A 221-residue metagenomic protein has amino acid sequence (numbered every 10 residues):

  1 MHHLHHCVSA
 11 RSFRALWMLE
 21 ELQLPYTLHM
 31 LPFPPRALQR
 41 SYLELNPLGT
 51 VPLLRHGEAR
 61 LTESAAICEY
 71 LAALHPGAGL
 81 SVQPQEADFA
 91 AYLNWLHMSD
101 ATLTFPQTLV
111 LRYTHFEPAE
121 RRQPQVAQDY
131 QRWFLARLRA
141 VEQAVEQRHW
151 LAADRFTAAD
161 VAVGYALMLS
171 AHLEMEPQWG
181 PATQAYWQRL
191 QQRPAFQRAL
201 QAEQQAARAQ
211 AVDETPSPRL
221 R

Functional and structural regions predicted by a protein language model:
M1-Q125: GST-like domain detector, emphasizing the conserved glutathione-binding G-site in the N-terminal thioredoxin-like
R36-L38, W187, A207-R208: Generic structural signal for helix capping and beta-alpha/helix-loop junctions
E44, Q192, Q201: Phosphate-coordinating loops and pocket residues in cytosolic domains that bind phosphorylated ligands
A72, A166-L167, L200: Active-site-flanking alpha-helical
Q83-P84, R198-A206: Short, flexible loop/turn segments with low-complexity composition
S99-P194: GST-like fold's C-terminal all-alpha helical module
E203-R221: Acidic/histidine-enriched, glycine/proline-rich intrinsically disordered or flexible terminal extensions
